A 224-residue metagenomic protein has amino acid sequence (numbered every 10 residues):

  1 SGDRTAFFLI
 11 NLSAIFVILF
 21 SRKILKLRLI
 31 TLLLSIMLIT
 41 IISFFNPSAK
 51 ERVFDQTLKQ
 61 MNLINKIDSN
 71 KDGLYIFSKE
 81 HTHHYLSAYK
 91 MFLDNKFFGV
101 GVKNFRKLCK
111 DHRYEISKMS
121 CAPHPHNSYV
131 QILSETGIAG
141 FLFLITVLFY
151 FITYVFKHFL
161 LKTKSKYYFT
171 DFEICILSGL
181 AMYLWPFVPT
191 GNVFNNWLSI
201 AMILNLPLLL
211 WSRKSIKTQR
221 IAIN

Functional and structural regions predicted by a protein language model:
S1, S21-D72, H84-D94, V102: A membrane-periplasm/extracellular boundary helix in multi-pass inner-membrane enzymes that assemble envelope glycans
S1-K26, N46-K50, G137-I138, N192: Helix-loop-helix junctions and helix-breaking kinks within/between transmembrane helices of multi-pass membrane
S1-L9, A122-N127, F187-A201: Membrane-interface catalytic loops of GT-C/OST-like multi-pass glycosylation enzymes that act
A14, L33-S43, I145-L148, I152 (+1 more regions): Hydrophobic core of alpha-helical transmembrane segments in multi-pass integral membrane proteins
A14-I15, V147, E173-N224: Transmembrane alpha-helices of multi-pass inner-membrane enzymes
I15-L25, N46, I152-L160, P207-I216: Structural signal for the C-terminal ends of transmembrane alpha-helices and the immediately following loop
I18-L19, R28-L29, E115, E135-Y183: Hydrophobic transmembrane alpha-helices and their immediate junctions
S69-T136: Long extracytoplasmic/lumenal interhelical loops at the membrane interface of multi-pass membrane proteins
